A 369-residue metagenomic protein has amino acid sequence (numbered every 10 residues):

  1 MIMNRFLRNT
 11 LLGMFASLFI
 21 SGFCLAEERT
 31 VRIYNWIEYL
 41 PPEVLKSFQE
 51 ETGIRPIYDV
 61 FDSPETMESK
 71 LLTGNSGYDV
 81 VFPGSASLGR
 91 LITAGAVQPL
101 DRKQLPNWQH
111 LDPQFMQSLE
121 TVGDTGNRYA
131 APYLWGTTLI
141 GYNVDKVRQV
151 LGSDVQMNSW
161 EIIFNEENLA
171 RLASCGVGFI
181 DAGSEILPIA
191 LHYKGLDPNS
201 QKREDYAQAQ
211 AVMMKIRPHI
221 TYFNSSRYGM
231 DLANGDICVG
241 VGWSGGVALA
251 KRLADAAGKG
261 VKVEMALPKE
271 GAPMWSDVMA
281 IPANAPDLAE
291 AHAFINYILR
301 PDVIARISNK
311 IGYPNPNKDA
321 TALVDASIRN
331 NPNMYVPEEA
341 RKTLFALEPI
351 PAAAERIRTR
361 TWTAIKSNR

Functional and structural regions predicted by a protein language model:
T10-G22: Bacterial N-terminal signal peptides
E27-A94: Early extracytoplasmic/lumenal segment of secretory-pathway proteins
Y78-P83, T221-Y222, C238-W243: Paired acidic/hydrophobic, glycine-rich loop segments that form the ligand-binding mouth/hinge of periplasmic-binding
S87-R90, V239-G260: A ligand-binding cleft/hinge motif common to bilobed small-molecule-binding domains
L88-H219, S226-A233: Extracytoplasmic ligand-binding site segments that recognize negatively charged/polar headgroups
Y206-K215, T221, K259-A283: Periplasmic-binding protein-like
M230, E338-R369: Conserved C-terminal helix/tail region of periplasmic/extracytoplasmic solute-binding proteins
D277, P282-T343: Mature extracytoplasmic/periplasmic domains
